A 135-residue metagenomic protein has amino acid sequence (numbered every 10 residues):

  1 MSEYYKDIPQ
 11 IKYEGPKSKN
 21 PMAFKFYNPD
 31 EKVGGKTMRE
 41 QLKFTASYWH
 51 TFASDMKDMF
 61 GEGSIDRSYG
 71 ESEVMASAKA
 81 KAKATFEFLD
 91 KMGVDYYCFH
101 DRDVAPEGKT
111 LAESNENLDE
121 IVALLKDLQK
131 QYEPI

Functional and structural regions predicted by a protein language model:
M1-I135: N-terminal pre-domain/capping segments
